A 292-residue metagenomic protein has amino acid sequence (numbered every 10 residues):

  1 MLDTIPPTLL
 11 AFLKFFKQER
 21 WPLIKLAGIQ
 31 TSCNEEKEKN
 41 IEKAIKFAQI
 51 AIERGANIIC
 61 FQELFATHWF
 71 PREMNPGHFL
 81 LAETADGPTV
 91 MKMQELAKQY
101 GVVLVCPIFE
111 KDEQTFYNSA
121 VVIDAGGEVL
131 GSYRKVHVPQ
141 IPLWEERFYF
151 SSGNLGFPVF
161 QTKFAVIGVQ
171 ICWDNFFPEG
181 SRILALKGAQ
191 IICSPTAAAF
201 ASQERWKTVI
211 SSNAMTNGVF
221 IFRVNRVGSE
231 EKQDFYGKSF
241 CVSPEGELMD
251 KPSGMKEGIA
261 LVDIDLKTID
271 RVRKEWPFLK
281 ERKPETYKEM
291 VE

Functional and structural regions predicted by a protein language model:
W21, S132, F222, R226-E292: C-terminal beta-strand edge segments of enzyme domains
P22-A27: Extreme N-terminal starter segment of soluble prokaryotic enzymes
Q30-K37: Short polar catalytic/cofactor-binding loops
K37, I45-G126, S132, A199-N217: Cys-nucleophile CN-hydrolase/nitrilase-fold catalytic domain and related Cys-dependent amidase chemistry that acts on
A82-V105, C172, F176-I259: CN hydrolase (nitrilase-like) catalytic-core segments centered on the catalytic cysteine and neighboring Lys/Glu
E95, K111-Q190, F200-T208, S212 (+3 more regions): Active-site catalytic loop in hydrolytic enzyme cores
C106-I108, S119-V122, P158, S239-C241 (+1 more regions): Short beta-strand scaffold segments in enzyme catalytic cores
